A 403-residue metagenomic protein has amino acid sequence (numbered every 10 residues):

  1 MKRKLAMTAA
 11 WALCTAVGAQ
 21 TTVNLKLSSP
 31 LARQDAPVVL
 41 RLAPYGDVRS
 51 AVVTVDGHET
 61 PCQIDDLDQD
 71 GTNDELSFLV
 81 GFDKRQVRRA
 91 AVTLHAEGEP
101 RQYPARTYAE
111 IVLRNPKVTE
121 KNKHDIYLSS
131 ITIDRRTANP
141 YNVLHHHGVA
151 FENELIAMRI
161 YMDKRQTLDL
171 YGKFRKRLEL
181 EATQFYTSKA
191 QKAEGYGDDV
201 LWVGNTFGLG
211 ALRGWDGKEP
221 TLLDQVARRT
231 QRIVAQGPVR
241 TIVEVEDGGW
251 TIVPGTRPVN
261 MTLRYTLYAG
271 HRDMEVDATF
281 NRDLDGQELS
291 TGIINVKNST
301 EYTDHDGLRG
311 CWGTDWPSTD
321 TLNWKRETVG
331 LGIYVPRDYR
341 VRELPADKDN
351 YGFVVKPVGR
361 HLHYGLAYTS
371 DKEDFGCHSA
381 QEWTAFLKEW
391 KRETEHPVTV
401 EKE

Functional and structural regions predicted by a protein language model:
M1-V23: Bacterial Sec-dependent N-terminal signal peptides
Q20-D125, S130, D134-N139, H146: Alpha-mannosidase-like glycoside hydrolase catalytic domains involved in N-glycan trimming, generalizing to other
P30-Q34, Y45-R49, E99, F151-E152 (+4 more regions): Primarily extracytoplasmic ectodomains and periplasmic/lumenal surface modules that are beta-strand-rich
V52-L76, T251-T256, K297-W316, V335-Y339: Solvent-exposed beta-strand/loop surfaces of large extracellular or lumenal domains
D68-F82, L331-E403: Beta-strand-rich recognition/accessory modules
A96-D224: Solvent-exposed N-terminal domain segments of exported/luminal and surface proteins
A193-Y268: Extended, loop-rich substrate-binding clefts of extracytoplasmic carbohydrate-active enzymes
M261, R272-D306: Acidic (Asp/Glu-rich), glycine- and aromatic
